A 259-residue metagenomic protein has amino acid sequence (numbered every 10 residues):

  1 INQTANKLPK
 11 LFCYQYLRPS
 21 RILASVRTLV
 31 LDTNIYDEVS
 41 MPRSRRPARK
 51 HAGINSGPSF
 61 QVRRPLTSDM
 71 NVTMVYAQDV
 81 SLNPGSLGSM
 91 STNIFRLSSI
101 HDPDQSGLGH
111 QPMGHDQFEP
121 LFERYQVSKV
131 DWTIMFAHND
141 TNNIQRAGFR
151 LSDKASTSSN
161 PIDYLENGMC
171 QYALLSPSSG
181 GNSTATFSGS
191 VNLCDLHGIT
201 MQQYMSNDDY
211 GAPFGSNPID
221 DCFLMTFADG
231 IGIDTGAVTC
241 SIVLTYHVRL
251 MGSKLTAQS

Functional and structural regions predicted by a protein language model:
I1-S40: N-terminal amphipathic/basic-hydrophobic helices that include classical n-h-c signal peptides and signal-anchor
C13, L31-S259: Capsid-like jelly-roll
